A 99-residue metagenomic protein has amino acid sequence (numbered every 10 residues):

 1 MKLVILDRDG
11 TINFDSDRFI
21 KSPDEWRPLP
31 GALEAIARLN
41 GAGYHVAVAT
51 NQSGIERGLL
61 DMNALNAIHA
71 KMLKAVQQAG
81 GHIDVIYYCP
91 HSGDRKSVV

Functional and structural regions predicted by a protein language model:
M1-A47: Active-site neighborhood of HAD-like aspartate-dependent phosphohydrolases
R8-D9, I68-K71: Short amphipathic alpha-helical surface micro-motifs
A32, I36-H69, H82-R95: Substrate-recognition element of Asp-dependent hydrolases with the DxDx(T/V) motif
M72-Q77: Conserved hydrophobic residues forming the short capping helix/wall of the S-adenosyl-L-methionine
V98-V99: Conserved small/polar residues in nucleotide/adenosyl-binding loops
